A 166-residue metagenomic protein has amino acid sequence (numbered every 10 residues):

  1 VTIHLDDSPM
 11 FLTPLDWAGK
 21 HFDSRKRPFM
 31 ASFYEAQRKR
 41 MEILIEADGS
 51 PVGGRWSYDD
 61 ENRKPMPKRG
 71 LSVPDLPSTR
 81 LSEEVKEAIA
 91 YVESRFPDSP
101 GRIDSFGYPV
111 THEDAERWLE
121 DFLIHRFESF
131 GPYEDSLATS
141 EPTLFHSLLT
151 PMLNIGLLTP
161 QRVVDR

Functional and structural regions predicted by a protein language model:
V1-Y108: Beta-rich, aromatic/charged-enriched effector core domains that present basic-aromatic interfaces for binding
N62-R166: Catalytic cores of enzymes that engage adenine nucleotides and/or redox cofactors via long glycine-rich, Lys/Arg/His
